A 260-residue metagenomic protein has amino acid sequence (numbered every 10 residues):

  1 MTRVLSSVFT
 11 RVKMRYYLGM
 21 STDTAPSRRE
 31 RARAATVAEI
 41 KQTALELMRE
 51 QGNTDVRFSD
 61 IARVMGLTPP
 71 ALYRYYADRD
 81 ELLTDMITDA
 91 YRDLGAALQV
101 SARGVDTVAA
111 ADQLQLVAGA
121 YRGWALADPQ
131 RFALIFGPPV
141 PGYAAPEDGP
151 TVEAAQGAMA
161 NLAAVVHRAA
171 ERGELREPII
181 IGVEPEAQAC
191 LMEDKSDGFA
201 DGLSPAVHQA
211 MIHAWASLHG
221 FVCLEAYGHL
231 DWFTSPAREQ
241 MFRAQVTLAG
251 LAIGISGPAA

Functional and structural regions predicted by a protein language model:
M1-S21, A160-A260: C-terminal peripheral helix-coil segments that are non-catalytic and often amphipathic
T2-Q51, D55-D60, V64, A77-T84 (+1 more regions): Basic, helix-initiating cap at the start of DNA-binding domains
A25-R29, Y76, D80, R103-T107 (+3 more regions): A short, mixed-charge helix-start or loop-turn motif at secondary-structure junctions
P26-V37, A109-A110, A154, D201-H208 (+2 more regions): N-terminal export and membrane-targeting signals
A35, E39-E46, E50, V64 (+6 more regions): Alpha-helical structural segments
G66-Y76: Short hydrophobic/aromatic patch on the recognition helix
V100-E174: Internal catalytic or translocation cores that form aromatic/hydrophobic pockets or channels for amphipathic metabolites
